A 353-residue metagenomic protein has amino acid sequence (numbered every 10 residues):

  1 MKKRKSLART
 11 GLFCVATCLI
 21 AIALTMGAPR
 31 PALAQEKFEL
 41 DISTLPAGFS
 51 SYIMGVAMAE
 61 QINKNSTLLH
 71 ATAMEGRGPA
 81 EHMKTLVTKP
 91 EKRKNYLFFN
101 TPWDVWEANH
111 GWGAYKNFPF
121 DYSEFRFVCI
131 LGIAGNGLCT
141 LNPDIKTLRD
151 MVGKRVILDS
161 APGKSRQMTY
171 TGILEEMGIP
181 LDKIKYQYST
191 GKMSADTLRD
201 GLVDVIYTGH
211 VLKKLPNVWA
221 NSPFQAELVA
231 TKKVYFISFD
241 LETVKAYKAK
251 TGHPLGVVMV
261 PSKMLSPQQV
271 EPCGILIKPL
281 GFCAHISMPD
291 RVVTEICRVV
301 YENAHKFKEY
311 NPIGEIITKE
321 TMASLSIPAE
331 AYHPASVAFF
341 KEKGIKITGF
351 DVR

Functional and structural regions predicted by a protein language model:
G11-T25: Bacterial N-terminal signal peptides
G27-A34: Sec/Tat signal peptide C-region and signal peptidase I cleavage site
I42-N65, L69-H70, E81, A134-D200 (+1 more regions): Bilobed "Venus flytrap"/periplasmic-binding protein-like clamshell domains and structurally analogous long
M54-Q61, T72-F118, L138, K146 (+2 more regions): Pocket-flanking alpha-helical
N95-F99, K183-H253, V337: Ligand-binding pocket segment of bilobal, Venus flytrap-like solute-binding proteins
N117-L131, M264-C273: A structural signal for short loop-to-beta-strand junctions that line the ligand-binding cleft of periplasmic/secreted
M193, H210-T231, F236, P279 (+1 more regions): An extracytoplasmic/periplasmic, membrane-proximal ligand-sensing/linker region
V229-E295, I347: C-terminal lobe and pocket-closing loops of periplasmic/extracytoplasmic Venus-flytrap solute-binding proteins
